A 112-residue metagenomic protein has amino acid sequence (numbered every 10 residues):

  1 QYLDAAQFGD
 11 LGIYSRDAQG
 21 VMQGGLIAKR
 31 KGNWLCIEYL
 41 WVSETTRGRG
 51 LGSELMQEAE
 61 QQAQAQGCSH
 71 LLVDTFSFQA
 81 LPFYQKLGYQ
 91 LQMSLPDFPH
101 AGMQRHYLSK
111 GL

Functional and structural regions predicted by a protein language model:
Q1-E38, S43, F78, L95-D97 (+1 more regions): Acetyl-CoA-dependent GNAT
G32-W34, H70, R105: A generic structural signal for beta-strand entry/edge sites
G48-Q61, K86: Conserved acetyl-CoA-binding loop-helix of GNAT-fold acetyltransferases
G52, M56, S77-A80, D97-Q104: Short glycine/proline-centered loop/turn elements that form peptide/ligand docking sites
A63-F76: Conserved GNAT acetyl-CoA-binding A-motif
L72-D74, Q90-Y107: Conserved catalytic-core motifs of GNAT/GCN5-like acyltransferases
